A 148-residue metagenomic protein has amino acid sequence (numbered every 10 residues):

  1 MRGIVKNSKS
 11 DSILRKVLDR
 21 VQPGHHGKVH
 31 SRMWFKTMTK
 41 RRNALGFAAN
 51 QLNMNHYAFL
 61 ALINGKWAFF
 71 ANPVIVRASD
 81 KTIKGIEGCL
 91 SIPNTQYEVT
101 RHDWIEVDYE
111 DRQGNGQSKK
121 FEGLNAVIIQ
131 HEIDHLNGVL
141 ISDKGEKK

Functional and structural regions predicted by a protein language model:
M1-K148: Positively charged
